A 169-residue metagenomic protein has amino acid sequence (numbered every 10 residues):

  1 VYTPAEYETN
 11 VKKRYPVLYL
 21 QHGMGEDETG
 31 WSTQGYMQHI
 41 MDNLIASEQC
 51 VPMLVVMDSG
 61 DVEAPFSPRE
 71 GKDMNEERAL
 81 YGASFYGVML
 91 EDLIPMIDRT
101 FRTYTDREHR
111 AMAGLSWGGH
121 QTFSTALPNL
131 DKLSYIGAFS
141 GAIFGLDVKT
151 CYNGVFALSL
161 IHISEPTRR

Functional and structural regions predicted by a protein language model:
Y2-L160, S164, R168-R169: Non-catalytic cap/lid and distal C-terminal segments of serine-dependent acyl enzymes
